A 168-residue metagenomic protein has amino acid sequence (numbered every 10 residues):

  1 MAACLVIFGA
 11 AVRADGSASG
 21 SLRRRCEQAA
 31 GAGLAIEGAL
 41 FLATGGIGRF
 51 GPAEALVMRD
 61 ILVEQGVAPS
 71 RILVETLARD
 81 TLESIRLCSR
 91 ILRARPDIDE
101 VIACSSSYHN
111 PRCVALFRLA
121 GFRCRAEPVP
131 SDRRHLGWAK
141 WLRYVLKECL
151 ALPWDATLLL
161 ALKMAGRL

Functional and structural regions predicted by a protein language model:
A2-R143: A structural signal for short, hydrophobic/glycine-enriched beta-strand patches
W138-L168: A transmembrane-helix-recognition feature enriched in membrane-embedded lipid enzymes and envelope glyco-/phospholipid
